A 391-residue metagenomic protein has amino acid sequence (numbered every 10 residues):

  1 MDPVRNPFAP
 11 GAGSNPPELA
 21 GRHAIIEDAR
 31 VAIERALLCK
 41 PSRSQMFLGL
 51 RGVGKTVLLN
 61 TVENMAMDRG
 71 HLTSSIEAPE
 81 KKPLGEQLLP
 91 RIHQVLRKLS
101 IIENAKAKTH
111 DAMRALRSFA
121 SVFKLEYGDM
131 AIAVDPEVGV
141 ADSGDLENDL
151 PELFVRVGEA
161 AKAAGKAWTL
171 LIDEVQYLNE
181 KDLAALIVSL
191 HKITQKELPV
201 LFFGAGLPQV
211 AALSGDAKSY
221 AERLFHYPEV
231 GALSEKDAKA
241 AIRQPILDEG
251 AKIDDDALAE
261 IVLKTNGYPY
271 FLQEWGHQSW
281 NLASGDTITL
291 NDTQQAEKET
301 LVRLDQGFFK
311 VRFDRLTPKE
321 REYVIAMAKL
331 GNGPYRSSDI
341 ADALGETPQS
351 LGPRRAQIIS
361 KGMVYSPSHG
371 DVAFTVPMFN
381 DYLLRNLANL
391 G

Functional and structural regions predicted by a protein language model:
M1-R43, A105-K108, G391: A short, basic N-terminal segment
R5, R43, D256, Q294 (+1 more regions): C-terminal leucine-rich, beta-strand-based interaction scaffolds used for sensing/assembly
P41-T61, L344: Walker A/P-loop nucleotide-binding motif
E63-K82: Conserved catalytic segments around the Walker B and adjacent sensor/switch elements of P-loop NTPase domains
D68, P83-N104, S121, L125-M130: Conserved NTP-binding/hydrolysis module of P-loop NTPases
E137-P208, D216: Conserved Walker B catalytic segment
Q209-F225: Short regulatory helix/loop adjacent to the ATP-binding pocket of P-loop NTPases
A238-G307: Amphipathic alpha-helical "lid/sensor" segments that cap RecA-like P-loop NTPase cores
